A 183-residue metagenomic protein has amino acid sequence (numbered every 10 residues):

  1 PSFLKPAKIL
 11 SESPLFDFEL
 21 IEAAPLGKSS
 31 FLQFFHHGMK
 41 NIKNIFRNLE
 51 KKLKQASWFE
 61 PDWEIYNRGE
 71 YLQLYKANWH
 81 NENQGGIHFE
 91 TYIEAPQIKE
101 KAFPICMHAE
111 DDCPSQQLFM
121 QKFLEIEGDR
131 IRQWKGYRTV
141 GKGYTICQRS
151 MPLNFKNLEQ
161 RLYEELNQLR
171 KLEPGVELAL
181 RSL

Functional and structural regions predicted by a protein language model:
S2-S30: A conserved mid-domain beta-alpha-beta active-site/ligand-binding segment of alpha/beta enzyme cores
P6, N48, K52, K122 (+4 more regions): Residues that form generic nucleotide/phosphate-binding pockets
K8, P14, S57, E125 (+1 more regions): Short, flexible coil/linker elements and helix-boundary hinge sites characteristic of intrinsically disordered
L20-M151: Polyanion-binding interface signature
N154-L183: Long, solvent-exposed, polar/charged low-complexity segments
